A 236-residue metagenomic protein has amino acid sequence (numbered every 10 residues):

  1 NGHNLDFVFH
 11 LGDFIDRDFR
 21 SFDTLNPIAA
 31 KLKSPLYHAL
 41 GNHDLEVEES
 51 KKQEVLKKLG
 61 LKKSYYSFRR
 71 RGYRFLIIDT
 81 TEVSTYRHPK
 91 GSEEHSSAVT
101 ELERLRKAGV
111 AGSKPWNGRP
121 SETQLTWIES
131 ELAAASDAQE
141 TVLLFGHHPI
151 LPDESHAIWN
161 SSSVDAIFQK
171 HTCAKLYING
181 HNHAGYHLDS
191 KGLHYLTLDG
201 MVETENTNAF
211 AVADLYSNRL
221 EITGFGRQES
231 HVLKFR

Functional and structural regions predicted by a protein language model:
N1-D16: Active-site metal-binding motif and surrounding structural segment of the metallo-beta-lactamase
D6-F7, Y37-H38, T141-L143, K175-L176: Short, Asp-centered acidic motifs that coordinate Mg2+ and/or phosphate in catalytic or ligand-binding sites
F9, F75-I77, L143-F145, I178: Structural motif
L11, S113, L132-P152: Short acidic, glycine-rich surface-loop motifs adjacent to enzyme active sites
G12-D13, G41-N42, H147, G180-H181: Active-site glycine-centered loops adjacent to acidic/histidine catalytic or metal-binding residues that shape
I15-D16, D44, I150, A184: Short active-site segment of divalent metal-dependent hydrolases/proteases that encodes the spacing between
F19-A133, A138, S163-C173, L188-T223 (+1 more regions): Extended active-site neighborhood of metal-dependent phosphoesterases/phosphodiesterases
L144-I150, E154, K175-A184: Histidine-centered catalytic micro-motifs
